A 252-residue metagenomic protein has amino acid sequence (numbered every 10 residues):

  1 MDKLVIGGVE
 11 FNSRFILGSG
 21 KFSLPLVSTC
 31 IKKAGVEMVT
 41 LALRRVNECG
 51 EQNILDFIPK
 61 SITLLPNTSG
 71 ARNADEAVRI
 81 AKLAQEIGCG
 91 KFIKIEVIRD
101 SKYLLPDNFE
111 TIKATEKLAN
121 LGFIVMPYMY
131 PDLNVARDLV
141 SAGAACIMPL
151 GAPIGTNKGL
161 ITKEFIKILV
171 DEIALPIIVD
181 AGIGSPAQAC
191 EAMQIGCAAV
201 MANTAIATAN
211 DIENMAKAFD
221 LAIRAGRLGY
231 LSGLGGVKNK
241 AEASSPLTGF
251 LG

Functional and structural regions predicted by a protein language model:
D2-I6, S19-L41, G50-L64, R72-G252: Alpha/beta enzyme core
F11-R14: Conserved SET/PR-domain catalytic core that frames the SAM/AdoMet-binding pocket
V46: Short acidic, S/G/P-rich loop/turn micro-motifs used as interaction or catalytic elements
